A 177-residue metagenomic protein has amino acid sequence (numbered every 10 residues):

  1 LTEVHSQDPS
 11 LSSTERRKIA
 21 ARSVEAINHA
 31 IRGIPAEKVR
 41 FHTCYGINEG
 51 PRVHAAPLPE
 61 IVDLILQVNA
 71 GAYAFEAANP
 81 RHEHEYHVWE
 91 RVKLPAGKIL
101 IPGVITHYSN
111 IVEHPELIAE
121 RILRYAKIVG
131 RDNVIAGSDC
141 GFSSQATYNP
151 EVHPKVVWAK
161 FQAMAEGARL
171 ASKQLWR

Functional and structural regions predicted by a protein language model:
L1-R177: Domain-level signal for soluble alpha/beta catalytic cores
